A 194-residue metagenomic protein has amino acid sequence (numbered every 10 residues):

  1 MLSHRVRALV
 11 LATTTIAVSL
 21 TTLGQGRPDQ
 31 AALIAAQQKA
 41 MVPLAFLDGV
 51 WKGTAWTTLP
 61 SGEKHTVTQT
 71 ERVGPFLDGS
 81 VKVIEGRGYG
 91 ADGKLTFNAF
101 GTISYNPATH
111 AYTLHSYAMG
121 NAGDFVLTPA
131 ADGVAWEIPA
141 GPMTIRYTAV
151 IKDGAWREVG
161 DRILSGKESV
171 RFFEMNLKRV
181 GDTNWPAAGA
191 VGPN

Functional and structural regions predicted by a protein language model:
M1-V10: Bacterial N-terminal signal peptides that target proteins for export
H4, L20, A188-G189: Compositionally biased regions
V10-T21: Bacterial N-terminal signal peptides
Q25-N194: Hydrophobic small-molecule pocket/channel-lining residues, especially in calycin-type beta-barrels
